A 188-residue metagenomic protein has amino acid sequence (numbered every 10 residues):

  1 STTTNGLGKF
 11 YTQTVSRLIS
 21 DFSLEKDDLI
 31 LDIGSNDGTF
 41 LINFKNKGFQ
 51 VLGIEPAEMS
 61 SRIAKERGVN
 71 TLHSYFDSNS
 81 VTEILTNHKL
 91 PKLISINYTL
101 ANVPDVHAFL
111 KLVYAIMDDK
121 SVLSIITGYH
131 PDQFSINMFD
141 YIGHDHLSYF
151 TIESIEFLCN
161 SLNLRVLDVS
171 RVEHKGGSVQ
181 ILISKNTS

Functional and structural regions predicted by a protein language model:
S1-M59, I63, L72, M138: Extended interfacial segments that mediate partner engagement and assembly in macromolecular machines
G68-V81: Conserved SAM-binding strand-loop segment of SAM-dependent methyltransferases
N79-K89: Short amphipathic alpha-helix with an adjacent loop that forms part of the alpha/beta core around
K92-S95: A conserved beta-strand element that flanks and buttresses the S-adenosyl-L-methionine
H107-V122: A short glycine-rich, Lys/Arg-flanked "PGG" loop and its adjoining helix->strand segment in the class I
L123-S148, I152-S154: Short, glycine-/aromatic-enriched active-site segment of Class I SAM-dependent methyltransferases
L164-K175: Conserved S-adenosyl-L-methionine
G176-S188: Flexible, glycine-/basic-rich loop-and-beta segments that form/coincide with the SAM-dependent methyltransferase
